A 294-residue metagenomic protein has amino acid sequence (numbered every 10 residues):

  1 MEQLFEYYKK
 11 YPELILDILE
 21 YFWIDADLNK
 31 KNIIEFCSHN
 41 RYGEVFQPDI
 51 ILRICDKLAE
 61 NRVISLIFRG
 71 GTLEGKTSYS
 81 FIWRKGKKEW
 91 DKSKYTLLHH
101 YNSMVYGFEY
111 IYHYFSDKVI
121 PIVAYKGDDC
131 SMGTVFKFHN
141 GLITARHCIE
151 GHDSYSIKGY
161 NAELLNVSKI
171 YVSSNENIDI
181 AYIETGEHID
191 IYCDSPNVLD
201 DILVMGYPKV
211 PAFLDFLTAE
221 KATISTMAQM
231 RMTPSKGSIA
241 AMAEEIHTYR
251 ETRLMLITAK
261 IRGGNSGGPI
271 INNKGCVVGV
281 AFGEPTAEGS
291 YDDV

Functional and structural regions predicted by a protein language model:
M1-D49: Short amphipathic alpha-helical interface segments
E44-E60: Short amphipathic alpha-helical interaction segments
A59-T72: A short, conserved structural fragment
K76-E109: Short, amphipathic alpha-helical interaction segments positioned at domain boundaries
K118-L142, L165-N166: A conserved glycine-rich beta-strand in the N-terminal activation segment of trypsin-fold
F136, K260-A281: Catalytic nucleophile loop of clan PA
N140-S154, E163-L214, E251: Conserved active-site neighborhood of the chymotrypsin/trypsin-like protease fold
H188-M255, K260-N265, A281-D293: Flexible, gly/ser-rich surface segments that form the specificity/activation loops bordering the active-site cleft
